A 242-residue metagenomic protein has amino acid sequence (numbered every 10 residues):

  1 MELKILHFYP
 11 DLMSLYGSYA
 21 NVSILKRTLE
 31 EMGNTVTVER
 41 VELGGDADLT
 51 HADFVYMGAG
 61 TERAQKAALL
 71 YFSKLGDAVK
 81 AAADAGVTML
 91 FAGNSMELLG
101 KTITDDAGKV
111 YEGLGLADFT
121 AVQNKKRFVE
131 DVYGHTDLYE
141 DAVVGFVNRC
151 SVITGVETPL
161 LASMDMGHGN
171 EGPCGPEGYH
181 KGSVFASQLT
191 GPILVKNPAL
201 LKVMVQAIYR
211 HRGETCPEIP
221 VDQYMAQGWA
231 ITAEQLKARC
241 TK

Functional and structural regions predicted by a protein language model:
M1-A81, V195-K242: N-terminal beta1-alpha1 cap of cysteine-dependent amidohydrolase-like domains
M1-L3, E140-V143, Y179-F185: Beta-strand-turn-beta hairpins that frame and shape the catalytic cleft of phosphate-ester-processing enzymes
Y9-D11, C150-V152, G191-I193: Glycine-rich beta-alpha junction loops
F54-G58, L90, A186-Q188: Structural motif
E62-R63, M96-L98, V152-T154, I193-V195: Glycine-rich nucleotide phosphate-binding loop and flanking beta-alpha elements of Rossmann-like dinucleotide-binding
E62-T136: Cysteine-nucleophile active-site neighborhood
A107-E177: Pocket-forming structural segment of enzyme catalytic cores
E171-Y209: A glycine-centered loop/beta-turn motif at secondary-structure junctions
